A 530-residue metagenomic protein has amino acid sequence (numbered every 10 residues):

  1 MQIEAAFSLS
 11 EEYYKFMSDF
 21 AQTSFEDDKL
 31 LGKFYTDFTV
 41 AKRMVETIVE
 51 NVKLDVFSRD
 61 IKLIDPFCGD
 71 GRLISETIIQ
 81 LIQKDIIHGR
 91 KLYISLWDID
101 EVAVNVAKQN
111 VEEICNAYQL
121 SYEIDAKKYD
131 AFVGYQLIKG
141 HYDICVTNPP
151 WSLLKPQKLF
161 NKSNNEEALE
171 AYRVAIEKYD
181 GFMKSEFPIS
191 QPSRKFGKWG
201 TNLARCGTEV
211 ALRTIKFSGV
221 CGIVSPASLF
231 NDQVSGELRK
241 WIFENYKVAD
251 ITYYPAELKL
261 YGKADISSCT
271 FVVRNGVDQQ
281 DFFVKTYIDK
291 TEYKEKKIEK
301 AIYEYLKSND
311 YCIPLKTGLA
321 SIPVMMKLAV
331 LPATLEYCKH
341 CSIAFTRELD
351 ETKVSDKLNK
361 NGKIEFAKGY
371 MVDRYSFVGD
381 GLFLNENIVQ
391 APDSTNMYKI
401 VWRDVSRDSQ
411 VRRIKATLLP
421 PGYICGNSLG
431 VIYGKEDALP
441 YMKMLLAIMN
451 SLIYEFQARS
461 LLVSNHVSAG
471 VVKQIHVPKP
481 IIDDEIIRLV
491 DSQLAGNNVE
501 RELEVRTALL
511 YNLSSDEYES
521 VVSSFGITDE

Functional and structural regions predicted by a protein language model:
M1-R90, S95-E113, D130, Y135 (+5 more regions): Class I S-adenosyl-L-methionine
S24, S520-E530: Non-globular, low-complexity intrinsically disordered regions
K29-L30, F34-R43, F67-S75, D98-V106 (+5 more regions): Signature of N6-adenine DNA methyltransferases within the class I
R43, T47-N51, E76-Q80, V106 (+18 more regions): Generic, well-ordered alpha-helical scaffold segments in large soluble proteins
R59-I61, R90, G140-Y142, G219 (+1 more regions): Short coil/turn segments at beta-strand junctions that form active-site/ligand-binding loops
K91, Y118-D125, L513-V522: Short, surface-exposed acidic
R205, L212-I215, A256-K259, C269-V272 (+3 more regions): Polybasic, glycine- and aromatic-enriched phosphate-binding surface used to engage nucleic acids
